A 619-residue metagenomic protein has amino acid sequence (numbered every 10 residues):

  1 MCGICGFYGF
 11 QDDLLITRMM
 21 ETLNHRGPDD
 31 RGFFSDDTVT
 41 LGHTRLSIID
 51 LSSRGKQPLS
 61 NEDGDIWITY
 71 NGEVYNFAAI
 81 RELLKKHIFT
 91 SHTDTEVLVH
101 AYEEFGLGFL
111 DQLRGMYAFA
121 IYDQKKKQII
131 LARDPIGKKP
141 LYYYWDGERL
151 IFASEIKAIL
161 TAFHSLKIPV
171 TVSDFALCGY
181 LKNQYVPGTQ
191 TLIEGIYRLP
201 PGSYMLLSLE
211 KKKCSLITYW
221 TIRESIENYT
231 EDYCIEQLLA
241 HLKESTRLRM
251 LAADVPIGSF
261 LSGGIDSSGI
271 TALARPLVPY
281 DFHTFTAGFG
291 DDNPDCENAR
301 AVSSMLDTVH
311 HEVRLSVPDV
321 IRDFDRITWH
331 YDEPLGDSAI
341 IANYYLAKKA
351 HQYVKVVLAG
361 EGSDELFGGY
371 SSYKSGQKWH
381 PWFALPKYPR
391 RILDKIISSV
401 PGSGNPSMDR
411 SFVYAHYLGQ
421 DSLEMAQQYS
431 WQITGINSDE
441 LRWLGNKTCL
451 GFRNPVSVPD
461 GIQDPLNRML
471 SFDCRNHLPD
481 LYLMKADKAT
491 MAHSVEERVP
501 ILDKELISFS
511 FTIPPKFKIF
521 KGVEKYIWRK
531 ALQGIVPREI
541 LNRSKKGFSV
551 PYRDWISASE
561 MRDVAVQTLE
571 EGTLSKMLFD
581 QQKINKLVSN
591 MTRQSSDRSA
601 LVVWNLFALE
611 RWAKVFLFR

Functional and structural regions predicted by a protein language model:
M1-I4, G108, I168, G195-P200 (+6 more regions): Adenosyl-5′-phosphate
M1-Y331, N343, A347, Q533-G534 (+2 more regions): Cysteine-centered catalytic environments shared across enzyme families
T17, E96, F175, Q190 (+10 more regions): Non-catalytic, well-ordered alpha-helical scaffold segments
A78, Q128-I130, K139-P140, L160 (+4 more regions): Short catalytic/ligand-binding loop motif for oxyanion handling, primarily in non-cytosolic enzymes, centered on
P135, Y345-G404, H477, Y482-L506: Active-site adenylate/phosphate-handling loop in enzymes that bind or generate adenylated species
D325-W329, H351, Y373-S375, W555-S557: Short low-complexity, flexible loop/linker segments enriched in glycine and/or proline with clustered acidic
L335-D337: Acceptor-substrate binding/catalytic loop of class I
